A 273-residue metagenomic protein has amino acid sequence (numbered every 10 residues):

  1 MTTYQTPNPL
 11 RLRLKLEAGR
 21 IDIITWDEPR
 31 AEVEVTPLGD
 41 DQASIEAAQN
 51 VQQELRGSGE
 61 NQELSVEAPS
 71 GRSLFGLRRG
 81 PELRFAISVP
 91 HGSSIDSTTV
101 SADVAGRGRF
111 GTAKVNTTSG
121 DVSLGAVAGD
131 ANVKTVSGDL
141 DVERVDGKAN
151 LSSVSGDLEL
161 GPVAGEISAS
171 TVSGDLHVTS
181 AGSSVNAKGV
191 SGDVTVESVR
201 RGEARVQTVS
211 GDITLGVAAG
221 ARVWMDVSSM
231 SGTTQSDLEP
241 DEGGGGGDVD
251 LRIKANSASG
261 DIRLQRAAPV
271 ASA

Functional and structural regions predicted by a protein language model:
M1-A273: Intrinsically disordered, low-complexity terminal regions
